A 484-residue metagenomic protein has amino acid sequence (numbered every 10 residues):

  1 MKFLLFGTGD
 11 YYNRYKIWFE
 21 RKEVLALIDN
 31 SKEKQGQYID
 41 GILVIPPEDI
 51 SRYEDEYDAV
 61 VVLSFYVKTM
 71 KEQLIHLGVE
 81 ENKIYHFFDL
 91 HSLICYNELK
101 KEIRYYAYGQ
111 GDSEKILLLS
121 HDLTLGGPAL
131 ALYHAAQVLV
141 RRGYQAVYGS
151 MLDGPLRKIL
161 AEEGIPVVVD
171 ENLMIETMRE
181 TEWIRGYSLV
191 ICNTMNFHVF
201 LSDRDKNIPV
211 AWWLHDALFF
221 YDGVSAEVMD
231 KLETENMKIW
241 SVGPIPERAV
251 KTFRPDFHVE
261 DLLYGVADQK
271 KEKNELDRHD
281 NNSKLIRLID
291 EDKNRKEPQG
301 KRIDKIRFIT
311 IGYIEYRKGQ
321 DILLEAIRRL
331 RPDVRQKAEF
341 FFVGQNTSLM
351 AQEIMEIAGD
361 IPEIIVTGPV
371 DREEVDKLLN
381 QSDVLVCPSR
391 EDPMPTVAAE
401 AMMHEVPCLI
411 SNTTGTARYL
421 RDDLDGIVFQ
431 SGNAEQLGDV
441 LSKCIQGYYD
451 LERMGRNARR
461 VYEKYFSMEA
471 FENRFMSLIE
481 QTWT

Functional and structural regions predicted by a protein language model:
S113-L119, W240, Q299-K318, L324-I327 (+1 more regions): Conserved donor-binding/catalytic core segment of Leloir-type glycosyltransferases
G126-H134, E315-R329, E435: A conserved mid-protein helix/loop that constitutes part of the nucleotide-sugar donor-binding site
G149-G154, I311, E339-Q352, V366-G368: Glycosyltransferase donor-sugar binding loop
P369-V370, K377-S382: Short alpha-helical donor nucleotide-sugar binding micro-motif in glycosyltransferases
R390: Aromatic "clamp/platform" in nucleotide-sugar-dependent glycosyltransferases that forms part of the donor/acceptor
P407-I410: Short hydrophobic beta-strand element within catalytic cores of glycosyltransferases and related nucleotide-activated
D422-D423, I427-A434, K443-Y448: Conserved acidic donor-binding segment of nucleotide-sugar-dependent glycosyltransferases
Q436, K443, D450-Y465, F471: A short, well-ordered alpha-helix in the C-terminal region of glycosyltransferases
